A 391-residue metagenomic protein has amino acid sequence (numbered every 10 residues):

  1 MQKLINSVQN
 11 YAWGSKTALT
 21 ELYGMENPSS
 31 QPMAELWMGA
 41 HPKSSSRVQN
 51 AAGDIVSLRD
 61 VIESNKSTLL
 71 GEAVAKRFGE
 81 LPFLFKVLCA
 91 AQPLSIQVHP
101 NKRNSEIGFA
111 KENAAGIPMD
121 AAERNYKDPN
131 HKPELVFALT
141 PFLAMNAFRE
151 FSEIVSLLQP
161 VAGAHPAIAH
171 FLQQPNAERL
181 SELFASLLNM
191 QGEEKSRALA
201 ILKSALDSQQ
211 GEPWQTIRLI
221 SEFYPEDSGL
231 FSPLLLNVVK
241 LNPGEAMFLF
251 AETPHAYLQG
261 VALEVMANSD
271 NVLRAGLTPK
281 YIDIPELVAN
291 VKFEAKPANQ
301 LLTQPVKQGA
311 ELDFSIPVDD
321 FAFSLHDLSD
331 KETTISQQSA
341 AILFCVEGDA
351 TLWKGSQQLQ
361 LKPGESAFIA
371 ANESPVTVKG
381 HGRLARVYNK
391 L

Functional and structural regions predicted by a protein language model:
M1-Q209, P279-P297, F323: Transition-metal
M38-A40, V87-A91, V98, P133-P141 (+5 more regions): Short, conserved beta-strand element in jelly-roll/cupin
V48-Q49, L58-V74, A147-F148, E226-N242 (+2 more regions): A short beta-strand-loop-beta hairpin characteristic of the jelly-roll/cupin
L88, L236-L249, T253-L258, L263 (+1 more regions): Short acidic-glycine-tyrosine-enriched beta hairpin
Q92, D349-L391: Generic C-terminus detector
L94, L135-A144, G260-P279, F321 (+1 more regions): A short hydrophobic beta-strand segment most commonly corresponding to one strand of the jelly-roll/cupin
V261-D313: C-terminal, non-catalytic macromolecule-binding modules
K307-G309, D319-Q337: Conserved short histidine dyad/triad with adjacent acidic residue
